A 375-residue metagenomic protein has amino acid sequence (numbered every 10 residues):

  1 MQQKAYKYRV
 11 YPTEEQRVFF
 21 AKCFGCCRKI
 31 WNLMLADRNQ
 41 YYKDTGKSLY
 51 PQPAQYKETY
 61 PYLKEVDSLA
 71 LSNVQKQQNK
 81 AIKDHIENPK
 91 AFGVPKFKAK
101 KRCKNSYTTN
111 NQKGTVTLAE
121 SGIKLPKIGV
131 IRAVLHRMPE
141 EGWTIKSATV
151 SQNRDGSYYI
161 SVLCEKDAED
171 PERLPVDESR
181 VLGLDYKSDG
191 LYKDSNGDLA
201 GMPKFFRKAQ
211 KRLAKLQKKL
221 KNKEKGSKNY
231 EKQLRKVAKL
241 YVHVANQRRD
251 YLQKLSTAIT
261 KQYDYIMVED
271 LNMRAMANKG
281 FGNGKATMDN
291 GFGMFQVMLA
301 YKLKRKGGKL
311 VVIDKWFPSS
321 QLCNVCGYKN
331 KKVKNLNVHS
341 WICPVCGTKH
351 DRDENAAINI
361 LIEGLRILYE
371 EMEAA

Functional and structural regions predicted by a protein language model:
M1-N73: Gly/serine-rich nucleotide phosphate-binding loop at the start of the catalytic core of nucleotide/ADP-ribose-handling
K4-K7, W143, D177: Short coil-to-beta-strand transition motifs
Y8-V10, I131-H136, A200-M202: Generic detection of short hydrophobic beta-strand segments and adjacent strand-loop junctions
V18, K29, E141, R154-A375: Positively charged, helix-rich recognition surfaces that bind polyanionic ligands
K22, N73-K76, K80, K211 (+1 more regions): Alpha-helical coiled-coil heptad-repeat segments used for dimerization/assembly
M34, A70-I86, E354-L368: Stable alpha-helical structural segments in soluble proteins, enriched in small hydrophobic residues
L35-Y42, I82, I86-G93, K166: Long, hydrophobic, amphipathic alpha-helical segments used as structural scaffolds
P51-R154: Acidic carboxylate diad motif detector
